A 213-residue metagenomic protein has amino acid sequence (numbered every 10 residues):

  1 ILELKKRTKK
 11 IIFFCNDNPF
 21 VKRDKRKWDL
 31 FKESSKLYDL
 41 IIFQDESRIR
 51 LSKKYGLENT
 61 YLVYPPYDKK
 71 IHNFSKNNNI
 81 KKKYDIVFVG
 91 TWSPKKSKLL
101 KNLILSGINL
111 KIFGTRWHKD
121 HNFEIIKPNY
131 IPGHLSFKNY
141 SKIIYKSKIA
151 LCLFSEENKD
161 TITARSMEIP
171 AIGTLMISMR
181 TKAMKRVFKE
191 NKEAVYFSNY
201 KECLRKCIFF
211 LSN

Functional and structural regions predicted by a protein language model:
I1, K22, R26-E190, V195: Nucleotide-sugar donor-binding catalytic core of glycosyltransferases
L2-T8, I12, I104: Surface-exposed amphipathic alpha-helices with a cationic face
K6, K54, L105, F209-S212: Secondary-structure boundary motif
I12-K25: A short, histidine- and acid-enriched strand-loop-helix "catalytic/donor-clamping" loop that lines the nucleotide-sugar
N16, Y64-P65, N199: Active-site donor-binding loop signature of nucleotide-sugar glycosyltransferases
N18-P19, E157-N158, C203: A short, flexible beta-alpha/helix-coil linker loop
N199-N213: C-terminal "capping" alpha-helix adjacent to the active site of nucleotide-linked donor transferases in cell-envelope
